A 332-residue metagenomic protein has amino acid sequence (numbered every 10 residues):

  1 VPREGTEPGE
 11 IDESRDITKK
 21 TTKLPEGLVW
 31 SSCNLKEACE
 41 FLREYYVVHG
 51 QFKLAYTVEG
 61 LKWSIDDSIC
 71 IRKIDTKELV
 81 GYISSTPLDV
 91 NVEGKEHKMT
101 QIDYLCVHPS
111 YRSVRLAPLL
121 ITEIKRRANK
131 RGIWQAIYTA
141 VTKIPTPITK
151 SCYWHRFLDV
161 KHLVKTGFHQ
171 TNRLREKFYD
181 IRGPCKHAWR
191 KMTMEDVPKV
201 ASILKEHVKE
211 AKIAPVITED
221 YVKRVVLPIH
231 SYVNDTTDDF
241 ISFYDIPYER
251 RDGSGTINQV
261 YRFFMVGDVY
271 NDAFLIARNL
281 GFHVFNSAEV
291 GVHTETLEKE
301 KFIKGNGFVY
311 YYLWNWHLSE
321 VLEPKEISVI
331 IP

Functional and structural regions predicted by a protein language model:
V1-E13, T21, W134-G183, H230 (+1 more regions): Active-site/acyl-donor-binding loops of N-acyltransferases
V1-R3, I11, D16-K23, S32-Y46 (+6 more regions): Long, low-complexity, Ser/Thr/Gly/Pro-rich intrinsically disordered segments that act as flexible linkers and assembly
E26-P109, A140-K143, H187-G267: A conserved beta-strand-loop-helix scaffold within acyl/acetyltransferase catalytic domains
E40, E44-V47, R126, K130 (+2 more regions): A generic structural signal for well-ordered alpha-helical segments enriched in polar/charged residues
E78, T100, V114, R131 (+1 more regions): Structured loop/turn residues at beta-strand edges in well-structured enzyme cores
C106-P109, K125-K130, K161-V164: Glycine-rich loops and low-complexity Gly/Arg-rich segments that provide flexible linkers or classic glycine-based
V107, S113-R126, G267-N279: Conserved acetyl-CoA-binding loop-helix of GNAT-fold acetyltransferases
S113-T149, K191, E195: A structural/positional concept
